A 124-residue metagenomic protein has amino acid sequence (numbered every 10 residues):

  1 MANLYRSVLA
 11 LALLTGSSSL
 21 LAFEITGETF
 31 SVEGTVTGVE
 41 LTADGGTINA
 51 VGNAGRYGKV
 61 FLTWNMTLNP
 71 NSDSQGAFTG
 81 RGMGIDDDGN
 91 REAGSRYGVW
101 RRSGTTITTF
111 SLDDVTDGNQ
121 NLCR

Functional and structural regions predicted by a protein language model:
M1-V8: Bacterial N-terminal signal peptides that target proteins for export
L21-R124: Beta-strand-enriched cores of mature, soluble protein domains
